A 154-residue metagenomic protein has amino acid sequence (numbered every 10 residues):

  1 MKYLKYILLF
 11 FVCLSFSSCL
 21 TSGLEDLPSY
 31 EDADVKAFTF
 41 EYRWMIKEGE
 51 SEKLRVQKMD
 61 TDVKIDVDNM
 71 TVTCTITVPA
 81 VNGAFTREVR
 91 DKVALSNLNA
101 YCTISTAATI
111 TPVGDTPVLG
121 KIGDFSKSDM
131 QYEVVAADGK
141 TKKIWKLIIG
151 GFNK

Functional and structural regions predicted by a protein language model:
M1-L20: Sec-dependent bacterial lipoprotein signal peptides
C19-K154: Beta-rich interaction/scaffold domains
